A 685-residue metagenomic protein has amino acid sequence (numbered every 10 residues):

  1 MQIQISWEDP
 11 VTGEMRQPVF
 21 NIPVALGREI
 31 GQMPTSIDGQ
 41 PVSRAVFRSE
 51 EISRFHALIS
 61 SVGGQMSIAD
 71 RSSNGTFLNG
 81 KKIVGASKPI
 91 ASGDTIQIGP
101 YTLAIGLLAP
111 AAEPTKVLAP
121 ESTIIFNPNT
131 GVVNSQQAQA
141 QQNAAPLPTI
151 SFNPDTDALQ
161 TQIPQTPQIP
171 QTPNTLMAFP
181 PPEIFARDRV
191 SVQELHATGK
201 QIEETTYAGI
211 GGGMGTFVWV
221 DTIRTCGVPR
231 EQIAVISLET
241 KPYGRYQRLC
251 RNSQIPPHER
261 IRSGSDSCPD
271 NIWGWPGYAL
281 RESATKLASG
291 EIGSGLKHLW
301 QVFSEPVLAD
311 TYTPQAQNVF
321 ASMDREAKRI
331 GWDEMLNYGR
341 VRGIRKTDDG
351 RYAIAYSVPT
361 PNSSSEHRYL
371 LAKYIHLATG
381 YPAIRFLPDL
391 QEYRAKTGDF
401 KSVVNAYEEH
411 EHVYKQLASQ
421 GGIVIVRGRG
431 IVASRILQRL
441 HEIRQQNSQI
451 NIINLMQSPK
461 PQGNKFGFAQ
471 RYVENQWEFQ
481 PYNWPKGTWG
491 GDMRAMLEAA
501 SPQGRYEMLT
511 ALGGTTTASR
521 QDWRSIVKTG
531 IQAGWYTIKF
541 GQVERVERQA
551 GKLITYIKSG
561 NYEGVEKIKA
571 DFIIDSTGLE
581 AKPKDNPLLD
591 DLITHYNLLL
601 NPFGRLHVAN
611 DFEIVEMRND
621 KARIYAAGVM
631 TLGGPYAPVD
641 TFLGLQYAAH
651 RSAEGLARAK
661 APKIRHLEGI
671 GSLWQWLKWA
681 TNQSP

Functional and structural regions predicted by a protein language model:
M1-E50, S60, A109-Q136, T149-I150: Intrinsically disordered, low-complexity acidic Ser/Thr-rich regulatory segments
P23-A25, T95-Q97, F572: Residue-level marker of beta-strand positions
H56-L58, V62-T95: Forkhead-associated
K88-A119: Intrinsically disordered, low-complexity glycine/proline-rich and charged
E113, E121, V133-Q142, Q162-Q171: Intrinsically disordered, low-complexity repeat/linker tracts enriched for polar/charged residues
P154, Q160-T240, E305-I431, R435-P685: Flavin (primarily FAD) cofactor-binding/catalytic cores of flavoenzymes
L238-G277, P461-Q480: Conserved N-terminal glycine-rich FAD pyrophosphate-binding loop of Rossmann-like flavoproteins
I261-P306, P485-W489, M493-Q503: Flavin (FAD/FMN) cofactor-binding and adjacent substrate-gating region of FAD-dependent oxidoreductase domains
